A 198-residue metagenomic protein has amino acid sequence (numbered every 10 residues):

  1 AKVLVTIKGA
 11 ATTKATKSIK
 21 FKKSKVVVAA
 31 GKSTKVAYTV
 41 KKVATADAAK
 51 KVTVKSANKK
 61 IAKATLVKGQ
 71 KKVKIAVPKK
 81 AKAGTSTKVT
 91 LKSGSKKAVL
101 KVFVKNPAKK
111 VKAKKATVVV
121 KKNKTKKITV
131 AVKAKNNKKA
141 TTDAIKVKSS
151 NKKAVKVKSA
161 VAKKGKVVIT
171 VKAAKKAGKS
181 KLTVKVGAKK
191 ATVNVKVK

Functional and structural regions predicted by a protein language model:
A1-V3, A83-S95, A177-A188: A short beta-strand micro-motif common to beta-rich folds, especially ectodomain repeats
K2, T16, K23, A49 (+9 more regions): Surface-exposed or flexible loop/turn and strand-edge residues in extracellular/cell-surface modules
V3-A11, V102-N106, V195-K198: Interdomain boundary/hinge segments at the C-termini of tandem beta-sandwich modules
V3-L4, G9-K51, K110-D143: Solvent-exposed, low-complexity, repeat-rich "mucin-like" stalks and linkers
A30, K68, A83, V120-K122 (+1 more regions): Surface-exposed loops/turns
T53-T65, A144-K158: Short, solvent-exposed loop/linker segments at beta-strand-coil boundaries, enriched for Pro/Gly and Ser/Thr
K63-A76, K156-V167: Extracellular beta-sheet repeat scaffolds used for adhesion and glycan interaction
K72-G84, K166-A177: Extracellular/luminal low-complexity segments enriched in Ser/Thr/Pro
